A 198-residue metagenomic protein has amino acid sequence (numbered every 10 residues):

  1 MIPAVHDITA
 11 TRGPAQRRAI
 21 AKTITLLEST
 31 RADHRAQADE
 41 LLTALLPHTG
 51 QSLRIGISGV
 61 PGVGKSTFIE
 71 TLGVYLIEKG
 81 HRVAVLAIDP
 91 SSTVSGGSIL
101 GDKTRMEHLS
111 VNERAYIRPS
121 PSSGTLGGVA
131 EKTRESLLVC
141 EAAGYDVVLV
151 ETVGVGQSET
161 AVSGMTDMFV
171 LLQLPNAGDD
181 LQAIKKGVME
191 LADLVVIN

Functional and structural regions predicted by a protein language model:
P3-I55, V63, L72-S158, M165-D180: Nucleotide-state-sensitive switch-loop elements of NTP-binding domains
S58: Residues at the beta-strand->loop junction immediately N-terminal to the Walker
S66: Walker A/P-loop
T160-V162, G187: Short glycine-biased active-site loop of nucleotidyltransferases that positions the nucleotide triphosphate and helps
M168-Q173, V188-N198: Conserved beta-strand/loop subsegment of P-loop NTPase cores
A183-K185: Conserved SF2 helicase motif VI
